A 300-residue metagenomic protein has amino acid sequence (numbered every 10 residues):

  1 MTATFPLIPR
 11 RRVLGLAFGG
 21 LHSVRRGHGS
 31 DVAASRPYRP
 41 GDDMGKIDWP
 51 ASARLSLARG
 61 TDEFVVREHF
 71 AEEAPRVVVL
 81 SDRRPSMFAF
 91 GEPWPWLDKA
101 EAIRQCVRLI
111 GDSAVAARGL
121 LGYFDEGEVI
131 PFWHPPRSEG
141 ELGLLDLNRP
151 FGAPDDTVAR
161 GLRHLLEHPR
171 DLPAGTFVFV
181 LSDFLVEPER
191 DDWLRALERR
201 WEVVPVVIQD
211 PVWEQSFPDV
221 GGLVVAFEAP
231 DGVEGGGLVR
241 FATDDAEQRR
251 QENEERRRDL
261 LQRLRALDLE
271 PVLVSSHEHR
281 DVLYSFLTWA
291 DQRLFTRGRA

Functional and structural regions predicted by a protein language model:
M1-E128, H134, F177-L181, W213: An amphipathic, basic-hydrophobic helix/alpha-beta surface used to engage anionic, phosphate-rich ligands or surfaces
M1-R26, R170, A174-G175, V186 (+1 more regions): Von Willebrand factor type A / integrin I
D31, V107, G161-H164, E189-R190 (+1 more regions): Amphipathic coiled-coil/heptad-repeat helices and related helical stalk/stem segments that mediate oligomerization
P37, V66-E68, E167-P169, W193-L194: Short, flexible, glycine/charge-rich loop motifs used to bind or transfer phosphoryl groups or to couple energy/partner
S86-M87, L185-E189: Short acidic, S/G/P-rich loop/turn micro-motifs used as interaction or catalytic elements
A102, T157-G161, E252, R256: Soluble or luminal CAZymes and related metallo-dependent hydrolases
P131-N148, L267, W289-Q292: Short, electropositive alpha-helical surface patch
S138-T176, P188, D210: Von Willebrand factor
